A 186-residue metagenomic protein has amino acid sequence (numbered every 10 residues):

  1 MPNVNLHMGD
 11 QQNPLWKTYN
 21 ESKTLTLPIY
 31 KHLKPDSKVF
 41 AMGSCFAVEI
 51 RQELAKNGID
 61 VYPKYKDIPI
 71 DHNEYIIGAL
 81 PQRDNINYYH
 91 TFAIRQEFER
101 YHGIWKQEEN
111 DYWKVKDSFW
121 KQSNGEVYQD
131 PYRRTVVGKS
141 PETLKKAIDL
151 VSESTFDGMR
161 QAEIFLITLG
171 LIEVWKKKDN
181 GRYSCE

Functional and structural regions predicted by a protein language model:
M1-E186: Extracellular glycan-modifying ectodomains
